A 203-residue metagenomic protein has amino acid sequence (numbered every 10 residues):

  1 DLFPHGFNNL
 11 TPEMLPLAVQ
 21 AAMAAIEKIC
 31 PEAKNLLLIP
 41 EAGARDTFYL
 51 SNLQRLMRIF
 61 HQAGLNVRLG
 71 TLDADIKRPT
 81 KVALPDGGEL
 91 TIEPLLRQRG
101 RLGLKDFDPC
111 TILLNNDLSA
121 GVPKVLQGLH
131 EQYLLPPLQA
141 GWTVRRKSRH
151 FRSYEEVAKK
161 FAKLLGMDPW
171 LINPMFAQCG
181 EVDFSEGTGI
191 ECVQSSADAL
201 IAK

Functional and structural regions predicted by a protein language model:
D1-P94, G103-D106, C110: ATP-dependent carboxylate activation and anion-phosphoryl transfer catalytic cores that bind Mg-ATP to form
K81-P109, N115-K203: Active-site nucleotide/adenylate-binding loops and adjacent lid/helix of ATP-dependent enzymes
